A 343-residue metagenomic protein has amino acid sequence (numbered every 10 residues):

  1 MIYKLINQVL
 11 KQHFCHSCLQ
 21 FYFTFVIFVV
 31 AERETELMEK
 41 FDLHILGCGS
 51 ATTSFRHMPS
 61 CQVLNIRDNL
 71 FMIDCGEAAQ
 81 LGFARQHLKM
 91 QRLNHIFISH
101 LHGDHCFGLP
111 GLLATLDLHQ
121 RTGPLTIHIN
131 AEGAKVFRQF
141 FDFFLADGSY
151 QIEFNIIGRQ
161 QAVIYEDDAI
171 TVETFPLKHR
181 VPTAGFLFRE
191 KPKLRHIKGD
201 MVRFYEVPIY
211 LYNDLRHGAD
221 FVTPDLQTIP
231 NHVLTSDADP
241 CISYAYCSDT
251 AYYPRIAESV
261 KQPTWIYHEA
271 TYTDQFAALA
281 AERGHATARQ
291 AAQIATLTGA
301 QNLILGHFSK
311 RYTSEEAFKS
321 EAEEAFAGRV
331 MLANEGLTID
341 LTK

Functional and structural regions predicted by a protein language model:
Y3, N7-L10, C15-M72, G199 (+1 more regions): Zn-dependent metallo-beta-lactamase
M38-Q86, T122-P124, F186-F188, D237-C247 (+1 more regions): Conserved beta-strand hairpin/beta-sheet module of binuclear metal-dependent hydrolase folds, prominently
I73-G76, L93-L101, N130, Y244-T250 (+3 more regions): Active-site neighborhood of phospho(di)ester-bond hydrolases with catalytic His/Asp-centered motifs
E77-H128, N155-G158: Active-site metal-binding motif and surrounding structural segment of the metallo-beta-lactamase
G108-T115, T313-A322: Metal-dependent catalytic neighborhoods of phosphoester/phosphodiester hydrolases
R121-L125, N130-G158: Active-site neighborhood of divalent metal-dependent phosphoester bond hydrolases
L125-I129, G299-K310: Divalent metal-dependent hydrolysis catalytic cores, especially in the metallo-beta-lactamase
I157-L305, E316-F326, T342-K343: Metal-dependent phosphodiesterase/nuclease catalytic metal-binding core
